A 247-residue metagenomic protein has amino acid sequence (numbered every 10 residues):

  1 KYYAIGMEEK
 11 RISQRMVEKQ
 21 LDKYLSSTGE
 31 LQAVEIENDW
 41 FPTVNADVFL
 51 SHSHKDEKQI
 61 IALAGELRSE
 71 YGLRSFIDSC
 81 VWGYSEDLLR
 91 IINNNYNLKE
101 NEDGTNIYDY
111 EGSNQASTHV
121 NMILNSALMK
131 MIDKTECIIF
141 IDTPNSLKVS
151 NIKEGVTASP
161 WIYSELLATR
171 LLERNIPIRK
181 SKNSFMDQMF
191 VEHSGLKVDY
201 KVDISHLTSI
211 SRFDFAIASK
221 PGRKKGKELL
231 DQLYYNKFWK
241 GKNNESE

Functional and structural regions predicted by a protein language model:
K1-T135, Y234-E247: Conserved N-terminal substructure of TIR/SEFIR domains
L67, I92, K148-V149, M186: Flexible domain-boundary/linker segments
C80-V81, N145, K182: Residue-level "edge-of-site" marker
Y110-S113, S126, D133, L171-F185: Acidic, metal/cofactor-coordinating or nucleic-acid-engaging core segments within structured domains
H119-V120, N145-N175: Conserved TIR/SEFIR loop-to-helix hotspot centered on a Trp-containing motif with a nearby acidic residue
D142: Glycine-rich, N-terminal phosphate-binding loop of Rossmann-like dinucleotide-binding domains
E173-E247: Charged, low-complexity C-terminal accessory regions
